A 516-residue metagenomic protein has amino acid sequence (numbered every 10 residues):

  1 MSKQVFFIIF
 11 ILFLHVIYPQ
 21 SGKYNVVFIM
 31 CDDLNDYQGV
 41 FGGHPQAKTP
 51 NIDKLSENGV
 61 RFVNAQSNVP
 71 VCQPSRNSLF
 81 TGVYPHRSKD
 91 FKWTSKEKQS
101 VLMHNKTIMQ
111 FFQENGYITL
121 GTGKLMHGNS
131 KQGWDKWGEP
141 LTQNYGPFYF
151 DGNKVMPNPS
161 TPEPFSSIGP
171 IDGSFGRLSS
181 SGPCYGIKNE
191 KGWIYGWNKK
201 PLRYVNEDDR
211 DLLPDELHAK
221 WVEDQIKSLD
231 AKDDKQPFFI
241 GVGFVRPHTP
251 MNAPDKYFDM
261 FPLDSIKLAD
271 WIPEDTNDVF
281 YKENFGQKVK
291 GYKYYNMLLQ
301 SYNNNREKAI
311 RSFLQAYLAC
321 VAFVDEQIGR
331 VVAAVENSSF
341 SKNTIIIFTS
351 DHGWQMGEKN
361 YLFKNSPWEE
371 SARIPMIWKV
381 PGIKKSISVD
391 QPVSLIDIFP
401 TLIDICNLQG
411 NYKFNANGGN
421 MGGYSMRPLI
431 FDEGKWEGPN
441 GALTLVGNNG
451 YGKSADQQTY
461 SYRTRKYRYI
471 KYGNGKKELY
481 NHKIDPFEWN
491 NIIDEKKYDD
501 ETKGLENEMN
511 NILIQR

Functional and structural regions predicted by a protein language model:
S2, I17-I470, K476-K477, P486-N507 (+1 more regions): Formylglycine-dependent sulfatase
Q4-L14: Sec-dependent N-terminal signal peptides
